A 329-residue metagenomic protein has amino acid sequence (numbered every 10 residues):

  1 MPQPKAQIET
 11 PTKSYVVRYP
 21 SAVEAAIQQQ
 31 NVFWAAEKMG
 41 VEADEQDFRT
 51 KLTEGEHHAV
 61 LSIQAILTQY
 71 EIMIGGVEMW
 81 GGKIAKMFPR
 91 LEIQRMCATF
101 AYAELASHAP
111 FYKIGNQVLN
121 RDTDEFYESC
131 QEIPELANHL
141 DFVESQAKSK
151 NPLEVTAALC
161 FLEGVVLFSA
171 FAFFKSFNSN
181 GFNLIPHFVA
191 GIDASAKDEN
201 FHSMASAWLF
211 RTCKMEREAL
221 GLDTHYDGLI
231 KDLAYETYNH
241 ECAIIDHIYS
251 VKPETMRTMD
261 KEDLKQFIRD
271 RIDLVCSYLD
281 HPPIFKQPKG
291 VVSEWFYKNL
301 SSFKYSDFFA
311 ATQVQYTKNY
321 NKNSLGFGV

Functional and structural regions predicted by a protein language model:
M1-V329: Non-heme di-metal
